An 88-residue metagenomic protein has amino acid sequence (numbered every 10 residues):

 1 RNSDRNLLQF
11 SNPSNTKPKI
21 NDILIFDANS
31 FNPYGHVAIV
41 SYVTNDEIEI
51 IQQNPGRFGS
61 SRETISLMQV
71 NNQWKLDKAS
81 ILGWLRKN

Functional and structural regions predicted by a protein language model:
R1-Y34, Y42: Secreted/periplasmic proteins that engage bacterial cell-wall peptidoglycan
V40-N88: Aromatic- and glycine-rich peptidoglycan recognition patches
